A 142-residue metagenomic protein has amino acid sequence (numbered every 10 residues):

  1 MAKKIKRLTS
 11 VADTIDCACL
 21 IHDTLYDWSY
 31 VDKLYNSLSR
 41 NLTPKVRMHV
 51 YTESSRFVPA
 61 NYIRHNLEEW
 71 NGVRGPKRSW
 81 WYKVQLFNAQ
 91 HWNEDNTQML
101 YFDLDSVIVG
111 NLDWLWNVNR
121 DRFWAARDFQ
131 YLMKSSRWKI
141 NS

Functional and structural regions predicted by a protein language model:
M1-R74, H91-E94: N-terminal anchoring/stem segment of glycosyltransferases
I15, T97, R122: Conserved acidic residues
H22, L104, D128-F129: Active-site-proximal beta-strand/loop segments in catalytic clefts of secreted hydrolases
D27-Y30, V73-S79, L132-I140: Short, charged, surface-exposed secondary-structure boundary motifs
W70-F102, V109-W114, A126-R127: A conserved donor-nucleotide-binding helix/loop in the catalytic core of Leloir-type glycosyltransferases
I108-W138: Conserved donor-nucleotide/metal-binding helix-loop-beta segment in metal-dependent transferases, i.e., the alpha-helix
